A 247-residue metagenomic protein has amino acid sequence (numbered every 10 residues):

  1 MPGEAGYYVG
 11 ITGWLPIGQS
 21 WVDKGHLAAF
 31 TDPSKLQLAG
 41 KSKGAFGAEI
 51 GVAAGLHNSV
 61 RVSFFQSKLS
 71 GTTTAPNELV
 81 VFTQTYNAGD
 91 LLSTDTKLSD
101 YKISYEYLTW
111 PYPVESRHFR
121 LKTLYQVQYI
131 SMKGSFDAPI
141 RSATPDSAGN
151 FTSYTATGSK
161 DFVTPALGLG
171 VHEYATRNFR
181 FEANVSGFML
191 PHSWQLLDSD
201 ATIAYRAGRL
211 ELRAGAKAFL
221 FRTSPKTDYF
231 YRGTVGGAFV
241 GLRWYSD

Functional and structural regions predicted by a protein language model:
M1-G6, H57, W110-R120, A175-F179 (+1 more regions): Short loop/turn motifs that connect adjacent beta-strands in outer-membrane beta-barrel proteins
M1-S67, Y245-D247: Short glycine/proline- and aromatic-enriched beta-strand/turn motifs that initiate or cap beta-hairpins
Y7-V9, G44-A48, S99-I103, L121 (+4 more regions): Hydrophobic, lipid-facing positions within transmembrane beta-strands of outer-membrane proteins
I11-G13, A48-V52, I103-Y107, Y125-V127 (+4 more regions): Residues on the lipid-exposed face of transmembrane beta-strands in outer-membrane beta-barrel proteins
G13-Q19, F64-S70, D100, T109 (+6 more regions): Transmembrane beta-strands of outer-membrane beta-barrel pores
Q19-K43, Q66-D100, S131-F162, L190 (+2 more regions): Extracellular/periplasm-exposed beta-strand and loop segments of Gram-negative cell-envelope proteins, dominated by
D161-V163, S186-D198: Solvent-exposed loop/turn segments connecting transmembrane beta-strands in outer-membrane beta-barrel proteins
S199-D247: Predominantly the C-terminal beta-signal and adjacent terminal strand-loop region of outer-membrane beta-barrel
